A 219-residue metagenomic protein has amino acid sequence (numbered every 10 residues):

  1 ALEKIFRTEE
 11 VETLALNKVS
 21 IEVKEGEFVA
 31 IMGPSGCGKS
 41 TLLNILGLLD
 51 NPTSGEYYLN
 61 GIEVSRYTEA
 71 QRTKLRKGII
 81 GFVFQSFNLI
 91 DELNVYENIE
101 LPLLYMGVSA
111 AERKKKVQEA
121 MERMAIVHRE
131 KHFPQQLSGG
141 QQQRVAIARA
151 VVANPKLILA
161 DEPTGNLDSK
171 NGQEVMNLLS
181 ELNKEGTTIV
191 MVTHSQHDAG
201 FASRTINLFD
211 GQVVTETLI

Functional and structural regions predicted by a protein language model:
A1-I5, T215-I219: ABC-family P-loop ATPase nucleotide-binding domain
L2-T205: ABC family nucleotide-binding domain
T205-T217: H-loop (His-switch) and adjacent beta-strand-loop-beta switch element of ABC-type ATPase nucleotide-binding domains
